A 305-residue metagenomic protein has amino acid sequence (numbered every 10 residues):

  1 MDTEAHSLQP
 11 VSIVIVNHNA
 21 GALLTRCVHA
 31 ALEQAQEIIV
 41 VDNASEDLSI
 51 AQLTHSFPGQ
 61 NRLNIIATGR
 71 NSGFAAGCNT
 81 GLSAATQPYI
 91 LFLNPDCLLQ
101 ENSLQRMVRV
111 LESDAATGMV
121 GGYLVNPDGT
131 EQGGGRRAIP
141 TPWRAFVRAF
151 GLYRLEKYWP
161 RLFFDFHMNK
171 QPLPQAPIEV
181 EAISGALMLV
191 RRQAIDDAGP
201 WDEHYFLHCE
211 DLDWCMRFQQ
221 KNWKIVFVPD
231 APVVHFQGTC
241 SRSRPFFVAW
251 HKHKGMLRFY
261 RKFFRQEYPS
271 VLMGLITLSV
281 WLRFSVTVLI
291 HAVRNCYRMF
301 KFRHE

Functional and structural regions predicted by a protein language model:
I15, N19-Q34: Short, well-formed alpha-helical segments that are part of the catalytic scaffolds of diverse glycosyltransferases
A30, D42-Q52, R70: A conserved acidic beta->alpha catalytic loop
A67-A85, R106: Glycine-rich, basic loop-to-helix element that forms the pyrophosphate-binding segment of sugar-nucleotide handling
I90: Short aromatic/hydrophobic "clamp" motif used to bind/position activated sugar donors
L98-G134: Conserved donor NDP-sugar-binding/catalytic core segment of glycosyltransferases
I139-V180: Short, flexible, basic/aromatic active-site loop/helix in glycosyltransferases
P172-P232: A short, conserved alpha-helix in the catalytic core of glycosyltransferases
M216-R294: Active-site-adjacent helix/loop segment of glycosyltransferases that harbors family-specific signature motifs
